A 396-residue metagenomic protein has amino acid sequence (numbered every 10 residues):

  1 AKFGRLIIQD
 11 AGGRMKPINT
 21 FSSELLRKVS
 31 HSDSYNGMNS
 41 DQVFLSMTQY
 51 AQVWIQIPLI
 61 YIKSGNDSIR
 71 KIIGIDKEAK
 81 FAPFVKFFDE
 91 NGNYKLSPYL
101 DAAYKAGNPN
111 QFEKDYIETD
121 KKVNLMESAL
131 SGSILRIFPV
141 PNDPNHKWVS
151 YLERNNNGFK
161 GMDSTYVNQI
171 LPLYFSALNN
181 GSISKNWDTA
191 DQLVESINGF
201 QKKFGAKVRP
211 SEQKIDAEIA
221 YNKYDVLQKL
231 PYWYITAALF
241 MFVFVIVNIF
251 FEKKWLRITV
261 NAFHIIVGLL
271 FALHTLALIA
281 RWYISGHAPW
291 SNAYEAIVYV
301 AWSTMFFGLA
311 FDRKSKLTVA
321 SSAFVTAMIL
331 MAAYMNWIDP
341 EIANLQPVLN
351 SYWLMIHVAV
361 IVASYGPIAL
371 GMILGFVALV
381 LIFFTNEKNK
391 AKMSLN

Functional and structural regions predicted by a protein language model:
A1-A220: Soluble extramembrane regions of membrane proteins in the secretory/endomembrane system
I7-I8, H287, Y352: Residue-level marker of motif borders
S184-N186, F250-L256, T385-L395: Short, glycine- and charge-enriched coil/turn segments that flank and shape catalytic ligand pockets
I197, N292, H357: Conserved hydrophobic/aromatic pocket- or pore-lining residues that grip, position, or stack substrates in active sites
P210-N336, P340-A343: Core alpha-helical transmembrane segments of integral membrane proteins
S303-N396: Generic detector of multi-pass transmembrane helix bundles and their immediately adjacent loops in polytopic membrane
